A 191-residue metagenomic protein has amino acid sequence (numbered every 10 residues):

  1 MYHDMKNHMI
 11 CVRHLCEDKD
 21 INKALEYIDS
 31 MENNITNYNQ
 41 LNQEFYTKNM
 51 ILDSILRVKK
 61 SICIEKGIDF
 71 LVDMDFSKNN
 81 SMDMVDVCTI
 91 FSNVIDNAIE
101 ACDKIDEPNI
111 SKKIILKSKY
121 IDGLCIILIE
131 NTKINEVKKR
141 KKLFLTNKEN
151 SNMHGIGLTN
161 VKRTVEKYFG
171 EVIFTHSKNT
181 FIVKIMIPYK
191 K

Functional and structural regions predicted by a protein language model:
R13-C16, M84-P108, K162-R163, K167: Conserved ATP-binding N-box helix of the HATPase_c
D29-N33, T47-K66: Short beta-to-alpha transition helix within the HATPase_c
E44, F70-F91: Conserved short strand/loop->alpha-helix "switch" segment adjacent to the catalytic nucleotide/phosphoryl-transfer site
E107-G123: Short beta-strand/loop element within the Bergerat-fold HATPase_c
G123-G155: Glycine-rich/acidic phosphate-handling loop/turn and adjacent ATP-lid/helix of nucleotide-binding kinase/ATPase domains
N135, S177-K184: Glycine-rich nucleotide-binding loop
G157, V161: Short alpha-helical Gxxx[C/S/T] motif in the catalytic ATP-binding
F169-N179: Glycine-rich ATP-binding loops of the HATPase_c
